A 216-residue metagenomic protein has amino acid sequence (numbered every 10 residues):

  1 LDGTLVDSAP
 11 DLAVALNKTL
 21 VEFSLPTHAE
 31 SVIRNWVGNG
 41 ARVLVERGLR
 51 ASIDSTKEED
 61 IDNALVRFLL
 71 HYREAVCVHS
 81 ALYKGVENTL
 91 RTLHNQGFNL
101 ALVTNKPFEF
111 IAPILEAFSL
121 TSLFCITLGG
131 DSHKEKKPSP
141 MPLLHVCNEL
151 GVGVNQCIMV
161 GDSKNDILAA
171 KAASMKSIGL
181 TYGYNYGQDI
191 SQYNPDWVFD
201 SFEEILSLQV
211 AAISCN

Functional and structural regions predicted by a protein language model:
L1-N35, A41: Active-site neighborhood of HAD-like aspartate-dependent phosphohydrolases
L5, L82, L100-V103, M159-V160 (+2 more regions): Conserved SAM-binding loop
D11, G40-V43, N88, E109-F110 (+2 more regions): Short alpha-helical
V21, H94, F108, A112-N216: Asp-based, Mg2+/Mn2+-dependent phosphohydrolase catalytic module
P26-V32, I53-L65, L123, V154: Short, surface-exposed acidic
N39-E74, E87, T92: A metal-dependent, Asp-based hydrolase signature
L70-L102, F108-A112, P140: Short, acidic loop-to-helix structural element flanking the phosphoryl-transfer center in phosphate-processing enzymes
